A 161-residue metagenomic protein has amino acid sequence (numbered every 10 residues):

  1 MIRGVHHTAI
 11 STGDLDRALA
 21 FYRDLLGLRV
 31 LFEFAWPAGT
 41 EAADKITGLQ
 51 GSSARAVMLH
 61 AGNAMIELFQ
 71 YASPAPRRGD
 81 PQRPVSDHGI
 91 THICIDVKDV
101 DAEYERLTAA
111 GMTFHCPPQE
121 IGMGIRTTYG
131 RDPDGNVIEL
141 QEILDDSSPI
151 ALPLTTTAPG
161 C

Functional and structural regions predicted by a protein language model:
I2-H6: Extreme N-terminal starter segment of soluble prokaryotic enzymes
S11-N63, A109: Core segments of cupin and vicinal oxygen chelate
T12-D16, F32, A61-M65, Q70-V137: Vicinal oxygen chelate
R29-A38, Q119-I121, D145-S148: Conserved catalytic-core motifs of GNAT/GCN5-like acyltransferases
A38-E41, D146-P159: A short, polar/charged loop-to-alpha-helix boundary motif
K45-G48, G130-D132, L154: Short low-complexity, flexible loop/linker segments enriched in glycine and/or proline with clustered acidic
L49-G51, G135-N136, D146, A158-C161: Short alpha-helix boundary/capping motifs
L140-E142: Conserved SAM-binding loop
